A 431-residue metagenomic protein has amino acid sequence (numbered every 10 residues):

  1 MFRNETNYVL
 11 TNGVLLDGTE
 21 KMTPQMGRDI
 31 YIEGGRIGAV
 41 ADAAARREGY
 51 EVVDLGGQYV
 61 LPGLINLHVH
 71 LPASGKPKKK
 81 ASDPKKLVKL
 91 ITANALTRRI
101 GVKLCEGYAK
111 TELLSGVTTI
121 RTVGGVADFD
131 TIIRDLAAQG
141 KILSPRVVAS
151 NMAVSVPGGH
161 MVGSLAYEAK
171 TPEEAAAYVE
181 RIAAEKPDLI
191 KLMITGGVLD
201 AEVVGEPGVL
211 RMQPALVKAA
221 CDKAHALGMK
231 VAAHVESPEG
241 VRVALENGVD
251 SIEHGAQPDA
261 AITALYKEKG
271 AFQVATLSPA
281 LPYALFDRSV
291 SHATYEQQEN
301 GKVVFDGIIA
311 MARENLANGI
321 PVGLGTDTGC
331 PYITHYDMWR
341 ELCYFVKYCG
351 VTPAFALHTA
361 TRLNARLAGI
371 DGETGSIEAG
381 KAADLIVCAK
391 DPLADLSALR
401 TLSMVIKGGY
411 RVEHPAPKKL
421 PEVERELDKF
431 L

Functional and structural regions predicted by a protein language model:
M1-Y8, L15-L61: Histidine-rich, glycine-flanked metal-binding segment
Y59-L136, A215, N247: Metal-associated gating/positioning segment near the N- to mid-region
K89-K103, H160-A177, K230: Active-site mouth loops of central-metabolism enzymes
N94-A95, L104-T131, S144-A153, P187-A201 (+4 more regions): Divalent metal-dependent hydrolysis catalytic cores, especially in the metallo-beta-lactamase
G158-A215: Active-site gating/metal-coordination segments in enzymes
L199-I309, G323-C330, G350, A365-A368: Active-site core of metal-dependent hydrolases
A226, Y295, D306-A389, L431: His/Asp/Glu-enriched, well-ordered alpha-helical/loop segment that forms or immediately abuts the divalent-metal
A360-R362, A379-R425: C-terminal cap of metal-dependent C-N hydrolases
